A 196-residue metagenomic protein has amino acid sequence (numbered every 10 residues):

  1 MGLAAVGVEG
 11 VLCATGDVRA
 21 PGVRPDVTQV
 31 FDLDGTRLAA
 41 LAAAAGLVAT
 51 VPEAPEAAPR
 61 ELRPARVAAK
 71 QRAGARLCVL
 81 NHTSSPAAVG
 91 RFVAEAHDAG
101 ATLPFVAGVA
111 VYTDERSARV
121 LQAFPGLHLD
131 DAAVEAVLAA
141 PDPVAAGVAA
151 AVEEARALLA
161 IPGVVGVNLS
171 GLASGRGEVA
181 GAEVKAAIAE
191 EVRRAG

Functional and structural regions predicted by a protein language model:
M1, P59-A69, V148-A157: Short, acidic/polar
M1-A4, Q71-R72, H97, L159-A160: Non-catalytic positions within long, well-ordered alpha-helices that form the structural scaffold/packing of enzyme
M1-L33: Flexible, glycine-rich active-site loops centered on histidine and acidic residues that chelate a metal or position
V11-C13, A49-E53, Q71, C78-L80 (+2 more regions): Hydrophobic faces of well-ordered beta-strands that scaffold small-molecule active sites in alpha/beta enzyme cores
G16, D26-L47, A54-E56, G100-R156 (+3 more regions): Active-site pocket-lining/capping segments in soluble small-molecule metabolic enzymes
A44-R76, S84-S85: Ligand/cofactor pocket segment of small-molecule handling proteins
P59-A68, V89-H97, R119-V120, G181-K185: Distinct, well-ordered alpha-helical segments
V79-L80, P86-G108: A contiguous pocket-lining binding segment that forms or flanks enzyme active sites
